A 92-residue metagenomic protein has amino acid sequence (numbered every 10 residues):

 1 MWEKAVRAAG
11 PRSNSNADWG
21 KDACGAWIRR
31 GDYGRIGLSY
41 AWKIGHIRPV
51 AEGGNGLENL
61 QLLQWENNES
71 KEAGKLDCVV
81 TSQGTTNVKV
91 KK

Functional and structural regions predicted by a protein language model:
M1-D32: Short, charged surface segments at domain edges that flank catalytic/cofactor-binding sites
M1-E3, A23-C24, R35-S39, V50 (+2 more regions): Hydrophobic alpha-helical membrane-spanning segments
S13-S15, S39, S70, S82: Generic serine detector
G25-R30, T86-K92: Short, mixed-charge aromatic SLiMs
I28-L63, A73: Histidine-centered nuclease catalytic patch
E52, G56-K91: Short Cys/His-centered divalent metal-binding micro-motifs
